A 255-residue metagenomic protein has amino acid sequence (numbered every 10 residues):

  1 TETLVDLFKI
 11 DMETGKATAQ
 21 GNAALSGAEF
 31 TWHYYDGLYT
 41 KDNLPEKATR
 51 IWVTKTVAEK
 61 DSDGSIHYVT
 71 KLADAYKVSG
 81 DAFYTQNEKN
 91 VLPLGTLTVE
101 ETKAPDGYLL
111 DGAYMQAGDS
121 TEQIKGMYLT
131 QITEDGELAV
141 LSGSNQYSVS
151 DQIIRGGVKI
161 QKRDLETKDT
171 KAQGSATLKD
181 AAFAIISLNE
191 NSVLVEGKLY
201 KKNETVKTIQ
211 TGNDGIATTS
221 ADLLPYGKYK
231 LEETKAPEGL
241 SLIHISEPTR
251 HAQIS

Functional and structural regions predicted by a protein language model:
T1-S246, R250: Solvent-exposed loop/turn and edge beta-strand elements of beta-rich ligand-binding domains
